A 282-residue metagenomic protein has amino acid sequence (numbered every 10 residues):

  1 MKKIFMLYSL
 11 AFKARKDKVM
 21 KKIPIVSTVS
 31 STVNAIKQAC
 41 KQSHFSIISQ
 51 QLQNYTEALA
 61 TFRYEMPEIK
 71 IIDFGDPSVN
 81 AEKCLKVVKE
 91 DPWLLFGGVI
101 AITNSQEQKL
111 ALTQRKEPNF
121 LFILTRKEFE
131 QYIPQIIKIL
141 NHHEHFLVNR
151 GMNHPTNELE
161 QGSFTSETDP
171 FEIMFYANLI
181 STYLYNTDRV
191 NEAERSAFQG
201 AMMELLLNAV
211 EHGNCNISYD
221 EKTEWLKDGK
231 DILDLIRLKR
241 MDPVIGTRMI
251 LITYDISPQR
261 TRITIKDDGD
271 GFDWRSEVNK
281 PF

Functional and structural regions predicted by a protein language model:
I4-V19: Short, Lys/Arg-enriched N-terminal segments with co-localized hydrophobic residues within the first ~10-30 amino acids
K21, E160-G162, Q259-I263: Short beta-strand element(s) in the Bergerat
S27-L52, E57: Two-component/phosphorelay signaling modules centered on CheY-like receiver
Q51-Q53, G98-F146: Output/docking surface of receiver
N54-A58, E68-E90, L95-F96, T103-L110: Conserved phosphotransfer microenvironments
E65: Active-site charged/polar residues at nucleotide-handling catalytic sites that mediate phosphoryl, nucleotidyl
L110, Q135-E204, E211, C215-D242: Bergerat-fold GHKL ATPase/HATPase_c domain
E221-K222, L226, K230-L251, D255-F282: Glycine-rich/acidic phosphate-handling loop/turn and adjacent ATP-lid/helix of nucleotide-binding kinase/ATPase domains
